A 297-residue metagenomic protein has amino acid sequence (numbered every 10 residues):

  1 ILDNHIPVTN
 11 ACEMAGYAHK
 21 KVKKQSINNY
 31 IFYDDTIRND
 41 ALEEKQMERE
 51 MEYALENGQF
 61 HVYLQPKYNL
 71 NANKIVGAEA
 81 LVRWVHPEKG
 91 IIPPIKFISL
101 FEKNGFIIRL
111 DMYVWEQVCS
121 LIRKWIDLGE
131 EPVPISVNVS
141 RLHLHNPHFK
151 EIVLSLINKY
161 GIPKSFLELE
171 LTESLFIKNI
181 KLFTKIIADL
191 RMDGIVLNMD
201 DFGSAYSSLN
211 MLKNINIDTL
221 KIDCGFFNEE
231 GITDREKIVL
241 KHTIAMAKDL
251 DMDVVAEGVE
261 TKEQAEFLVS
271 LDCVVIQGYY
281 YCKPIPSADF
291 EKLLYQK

Functional and structural regions predicted by a protein language model:
I1-L2, Y30, D40, L70-E79 (+2 more regions): Catalytic core of bacterial c-di-GMP phosphodiesterases, primarily the EAL and HD-GYP domains, capturing alpha-helical
L2-N10, G16-Y63, N71, F101-G105 (+3 more regions): C-di-GMP signaling machinery
A11-H19, A80, K96, L100-F101 (+5 more regions): Structural preference for long, well-ordered alpha-helical segments in enzyme cores
K21, Y53, K124, K159 (+4 more regions): Alpha-helical scaffold elements within enzyme catalytic domains, especially in hydrolases
Q25, N57, N69, P87 (+4 more regions): Nucleotide second-messenger and two-component phosphorelay signaling modules
F32, T36, E43-L100, N138 (+4 more regions): Active-site core of bacterial EAL-family cyclic-dinucleotide phosphodiesterase domains
L70-N71, P87-E88, S140-P147, F166-K181 (+1 more regions): EAL-family c-di-GMP phosphodiesterase catalytic domain
